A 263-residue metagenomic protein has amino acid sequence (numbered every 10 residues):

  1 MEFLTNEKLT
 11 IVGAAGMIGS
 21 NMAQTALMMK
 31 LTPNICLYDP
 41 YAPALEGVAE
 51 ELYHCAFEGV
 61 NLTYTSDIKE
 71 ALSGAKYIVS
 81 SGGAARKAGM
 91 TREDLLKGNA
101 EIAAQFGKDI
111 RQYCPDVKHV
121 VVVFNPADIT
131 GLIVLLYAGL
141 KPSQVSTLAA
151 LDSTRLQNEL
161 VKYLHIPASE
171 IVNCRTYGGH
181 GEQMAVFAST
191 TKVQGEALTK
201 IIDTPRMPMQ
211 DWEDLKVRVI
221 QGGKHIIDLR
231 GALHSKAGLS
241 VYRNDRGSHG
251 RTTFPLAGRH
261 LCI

Functional and structural regions predicted by a protein language model:
N6, L31-A75, A84, M90: Conserved N-terminal Rossmann-fold NAD(P) cofactor-binding segment
A15: Conserved glycine-rich cofactor-binding loop
G19-S20: N-terminal Rossmann-fold NAD(P) dinucleotide-binding loop
A23-Q24, G107: Generic hydrophobic/aromatic pocket-lining and core-packing "Φ" positions
M28-N34, G139-P142: Conserved S-adenosyl-L-methionine
T91-E159: Rossmann-like NAD(P)(H) cofactor-binding subdomain of soluble oxidoreductases
A138-S143, S153-I263: C-terminal substrate-binding/catalytic lobe of Rossmann-fold NAD(P)-dependent dehydrogenases
